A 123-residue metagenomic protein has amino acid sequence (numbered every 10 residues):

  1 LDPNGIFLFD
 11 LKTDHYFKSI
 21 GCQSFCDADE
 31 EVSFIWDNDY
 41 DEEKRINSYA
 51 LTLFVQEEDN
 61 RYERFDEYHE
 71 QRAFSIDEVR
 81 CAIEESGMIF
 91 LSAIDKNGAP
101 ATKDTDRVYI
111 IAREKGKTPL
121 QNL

Functional and structural regions predicted by a protein language model:
L1-F7: Short glycine-dipeptide loop
G5, V32, M88-I89: A structural micro-motif
L8-D77: SAM-dependent methyltransferase
E70-L123: C-terminal lobe and adjacent flexible extensions of AdoMet/dcAdoMet transferase-like proteins
